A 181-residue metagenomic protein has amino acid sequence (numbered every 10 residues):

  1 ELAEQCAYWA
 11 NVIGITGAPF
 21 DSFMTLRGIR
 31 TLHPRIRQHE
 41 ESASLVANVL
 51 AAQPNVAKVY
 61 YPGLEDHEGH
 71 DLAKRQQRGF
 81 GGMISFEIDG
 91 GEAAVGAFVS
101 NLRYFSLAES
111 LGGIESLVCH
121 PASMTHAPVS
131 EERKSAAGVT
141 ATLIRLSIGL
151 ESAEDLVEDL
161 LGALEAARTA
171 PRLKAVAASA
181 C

Functional and structural regions predicted by a protein language model:
E1-M83, E87-L117: Active-site C-terminal subdomain of aminotransferase-like
R35, S100, S116-C181: PLP-dependent enzyme catalytic core of the Aspartate aminotransferase-like
